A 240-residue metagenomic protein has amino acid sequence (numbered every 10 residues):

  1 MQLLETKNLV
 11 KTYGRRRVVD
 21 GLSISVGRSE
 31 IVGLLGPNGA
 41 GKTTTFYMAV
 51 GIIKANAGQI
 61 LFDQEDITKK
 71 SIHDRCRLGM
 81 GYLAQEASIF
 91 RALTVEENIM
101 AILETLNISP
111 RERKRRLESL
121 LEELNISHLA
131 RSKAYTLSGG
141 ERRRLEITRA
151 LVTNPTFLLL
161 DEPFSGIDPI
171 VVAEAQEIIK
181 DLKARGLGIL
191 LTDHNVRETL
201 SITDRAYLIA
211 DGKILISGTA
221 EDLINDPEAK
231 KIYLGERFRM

Functional and structural regions predicted by a protein language model:
L35-P37: The feature captures the beta-strand-to-loop junction immediately N-terminal to the Walker
G58-E65, L78, R116: Conserved ABC transporter NBD signature motif
L93-M100: Short coil-to-helix segment of the ABC ATPase nucleotide-binding domain corresponding to the Q-loop/switch region
M100, R111-L129, Q176-K180: Conserved ABC ATPase "signature" region
K133-L137, E141: Conserved ABC ATPase signature
N154: Conserved catalytic motifs of ABC-family nucleotide-binding domains
L158-E162: Catalytic Walker B motif of ABC-type/P-loop ATPase nucleotide-binding domains
